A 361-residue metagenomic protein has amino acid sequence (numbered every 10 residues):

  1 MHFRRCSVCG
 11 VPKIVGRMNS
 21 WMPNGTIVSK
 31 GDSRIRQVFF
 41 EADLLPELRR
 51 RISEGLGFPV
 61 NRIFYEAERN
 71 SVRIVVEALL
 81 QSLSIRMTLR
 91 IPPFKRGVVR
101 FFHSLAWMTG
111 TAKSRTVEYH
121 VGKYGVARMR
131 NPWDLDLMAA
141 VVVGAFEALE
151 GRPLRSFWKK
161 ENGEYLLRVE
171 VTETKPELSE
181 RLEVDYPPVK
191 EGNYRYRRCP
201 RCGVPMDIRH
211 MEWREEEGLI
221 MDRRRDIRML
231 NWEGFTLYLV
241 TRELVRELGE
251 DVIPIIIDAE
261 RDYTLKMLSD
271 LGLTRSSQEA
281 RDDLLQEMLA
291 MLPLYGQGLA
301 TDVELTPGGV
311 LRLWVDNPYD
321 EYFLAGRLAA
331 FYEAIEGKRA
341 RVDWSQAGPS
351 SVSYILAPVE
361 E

Functional and structural regions predicted by a protein language model:
M1-L137, F157-W314, Y319-D320, S345 (+2 more regions): N-terminal accessory segment detector
L137-R152, A325-E336: Short, non-transmembrane amphipathic alpha-helical segments
E150-S156, E336-Q346: Low-complexity, intrinsically disordered Gly/Pro/Thr-rich segments
